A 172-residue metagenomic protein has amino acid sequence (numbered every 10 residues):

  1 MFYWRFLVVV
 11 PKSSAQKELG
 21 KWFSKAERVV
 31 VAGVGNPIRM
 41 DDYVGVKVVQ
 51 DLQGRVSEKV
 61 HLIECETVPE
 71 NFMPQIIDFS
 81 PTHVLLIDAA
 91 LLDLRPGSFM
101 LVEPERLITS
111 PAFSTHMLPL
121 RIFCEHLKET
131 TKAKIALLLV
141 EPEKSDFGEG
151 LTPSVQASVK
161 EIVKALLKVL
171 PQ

Functional and structural regions predicted by a protein language model:
F2-P142, E149-P171: N-terminal catalytic or cofactor-binding beta/alpha core of small enzyme domains
